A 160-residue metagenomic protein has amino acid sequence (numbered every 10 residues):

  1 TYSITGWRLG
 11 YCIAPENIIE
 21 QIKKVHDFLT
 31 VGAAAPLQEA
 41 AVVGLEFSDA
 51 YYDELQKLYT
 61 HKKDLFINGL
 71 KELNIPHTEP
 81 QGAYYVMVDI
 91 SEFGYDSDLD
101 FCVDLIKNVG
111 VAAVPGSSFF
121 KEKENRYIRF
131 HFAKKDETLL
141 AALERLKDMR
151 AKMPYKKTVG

Functional and structural regions predicted by a protein language model:
T1-G160: PLP-dependent class I/II
